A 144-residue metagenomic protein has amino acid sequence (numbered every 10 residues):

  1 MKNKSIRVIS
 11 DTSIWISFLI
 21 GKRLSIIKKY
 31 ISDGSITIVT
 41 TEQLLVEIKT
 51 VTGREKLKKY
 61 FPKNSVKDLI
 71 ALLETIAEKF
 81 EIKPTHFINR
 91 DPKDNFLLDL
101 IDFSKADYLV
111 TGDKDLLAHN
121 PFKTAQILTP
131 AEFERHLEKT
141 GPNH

Functional and structural regions predicted by a protein language model:
M1-T40: Short, well-structured N-terminal submotif of metal-dependent ribonuclease cores
S13, E42, D113-K114, A131: Alpha-helix N-cap/helix-start capping motif
S17-F18, V51, Y60, H119 (+1 more regions): Residues that scaffold the ATP/ADP-binding catalytic core of kinase and kinase-like folds
K22, V39, F61-N64, I88-N95 (+1 more regions): Residues at secondary-structure transition points
Y30, L100, H119: Hydrophobic/aromatic ligand-binding patch that stacks against planar heteroaromatic rings of cofactors or nucleotides
I31-T85: PIN-domain endoribonuclease scaffold, especially VapC-family toxins
T75-L109, K114: Active-site neighborhoods of divalent-metal-dependent phosphate/nucleic-acid chemistry enzymes
S104-D107, K114-H144: Acidic, PIN/NYN-like endoribonuclease modules and their adjacent C-terminal/linker elements
